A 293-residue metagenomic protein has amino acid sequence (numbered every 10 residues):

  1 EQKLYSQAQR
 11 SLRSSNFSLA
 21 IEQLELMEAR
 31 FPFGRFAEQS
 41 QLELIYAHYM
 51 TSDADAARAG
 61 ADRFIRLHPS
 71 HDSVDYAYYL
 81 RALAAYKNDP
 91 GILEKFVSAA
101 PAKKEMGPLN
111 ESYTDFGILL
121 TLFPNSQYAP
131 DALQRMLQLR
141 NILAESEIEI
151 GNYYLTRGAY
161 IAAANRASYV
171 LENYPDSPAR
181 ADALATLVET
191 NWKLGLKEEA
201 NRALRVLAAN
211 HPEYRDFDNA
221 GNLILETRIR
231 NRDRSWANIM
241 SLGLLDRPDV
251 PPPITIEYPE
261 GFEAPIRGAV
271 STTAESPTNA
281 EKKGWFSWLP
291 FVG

Functional and structural regions predicted by a protein language model:
E1-G293: Acidic, polar-rich low-complexity tracts and alpha-helical solenoid repeat scaffolds
